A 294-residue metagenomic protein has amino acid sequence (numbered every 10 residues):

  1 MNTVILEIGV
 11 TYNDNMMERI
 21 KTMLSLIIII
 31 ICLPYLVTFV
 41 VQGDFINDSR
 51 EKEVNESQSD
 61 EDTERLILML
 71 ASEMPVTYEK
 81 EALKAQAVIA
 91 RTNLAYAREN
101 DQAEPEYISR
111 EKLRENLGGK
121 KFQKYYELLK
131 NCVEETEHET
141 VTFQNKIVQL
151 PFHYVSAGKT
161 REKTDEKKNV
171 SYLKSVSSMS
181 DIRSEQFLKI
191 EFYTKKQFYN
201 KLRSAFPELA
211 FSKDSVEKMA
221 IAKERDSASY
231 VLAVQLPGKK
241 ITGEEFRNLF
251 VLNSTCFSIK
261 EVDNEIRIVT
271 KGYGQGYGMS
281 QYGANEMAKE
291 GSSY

Functional and structural regions predicted by a protein language model:
N2-Y294: Conserved, single-site charged/polar hotspot
